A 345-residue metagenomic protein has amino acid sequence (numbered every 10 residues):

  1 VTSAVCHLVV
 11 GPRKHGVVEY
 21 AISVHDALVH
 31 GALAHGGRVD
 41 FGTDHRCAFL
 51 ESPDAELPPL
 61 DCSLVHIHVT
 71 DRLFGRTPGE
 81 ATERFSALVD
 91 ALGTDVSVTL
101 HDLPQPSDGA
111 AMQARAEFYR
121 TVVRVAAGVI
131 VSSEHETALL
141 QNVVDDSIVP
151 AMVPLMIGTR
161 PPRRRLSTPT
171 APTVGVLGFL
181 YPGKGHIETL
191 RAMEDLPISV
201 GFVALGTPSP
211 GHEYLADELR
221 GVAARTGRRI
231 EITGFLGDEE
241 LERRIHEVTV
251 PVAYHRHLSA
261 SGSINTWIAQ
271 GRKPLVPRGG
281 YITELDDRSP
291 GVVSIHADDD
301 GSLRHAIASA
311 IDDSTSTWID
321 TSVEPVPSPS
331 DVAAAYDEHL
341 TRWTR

Functional and structural regions predicted by a protein language model:
E19, Y181-D195, N265: A conserved mid-protein helix/loop that constitutes part of the nucleotide-sugar donor-binding site
F85-A91, A111-G128: Membrane-proximal helix-turn-helix segments that form the acceptor-binding/catalytic region of lipid-linked
R124-P162: Donor nucleotide-sugar binding/catalytic pocket of nucleotide-sugar-dependent glycosyltransferases
G201-D217, G234: Glycosyltransferase donor-sugar binding loop
A216-E242: Nucleotide-activated donor-binding/catalytic signature segment of Leloir-type glycosyltransferases, i.e., the conserved
R243-S259, R272: Acidic donor-binding loop of glycosyltransferase active sites
K273-R278, T283: Short hydrophobic beta-strand element within catalytic cores of glycosyltransferases and related nucleotide-activated
D298, R304, I311-T344: A charged, aromatic-enriched C-terminal amphipathic alpha-helix characteristic of glycosyltransferases across folds
